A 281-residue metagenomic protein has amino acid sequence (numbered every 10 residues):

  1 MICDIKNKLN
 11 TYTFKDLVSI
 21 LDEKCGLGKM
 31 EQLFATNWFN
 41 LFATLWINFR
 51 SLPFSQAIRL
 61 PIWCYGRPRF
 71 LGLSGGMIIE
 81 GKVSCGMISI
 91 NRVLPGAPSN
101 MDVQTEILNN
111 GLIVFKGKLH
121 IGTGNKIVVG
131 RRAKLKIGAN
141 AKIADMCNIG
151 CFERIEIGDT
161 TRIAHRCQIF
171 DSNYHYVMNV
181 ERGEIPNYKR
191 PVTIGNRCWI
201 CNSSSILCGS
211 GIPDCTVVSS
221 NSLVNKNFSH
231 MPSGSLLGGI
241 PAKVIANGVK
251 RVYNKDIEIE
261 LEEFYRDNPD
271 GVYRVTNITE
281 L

Functional and structural regions predicted by a protein language model:
M1-F170, V192-R197, S204, D214 (+3 more regions): Domain-scale signature associated with acetyltransferase and cell-envelope carbohydrate enzymes
I149, P186, C208: Conserved aromatic-histidine-acidic binding/catalytic patches
Y174-V180: Short helix-loop boundary/capping segments
H175, S222-L223, S229-H230: Flexible glycine-rich beta->alpha loop in the catalytic core of nucleotide-sugar glycosyltransferases
R182-G195: Glycine-rich NAD(P)-binding loop of Rossmann-like domains
C198-I200, N221: A short, acidic, amphipathic alpha-helical segment used as a generic capping/interface helix at domain edges
I200, I206-G209: Extended serine/threonine-enriched, polar tracts that run as long, contiguous segments within proteins
